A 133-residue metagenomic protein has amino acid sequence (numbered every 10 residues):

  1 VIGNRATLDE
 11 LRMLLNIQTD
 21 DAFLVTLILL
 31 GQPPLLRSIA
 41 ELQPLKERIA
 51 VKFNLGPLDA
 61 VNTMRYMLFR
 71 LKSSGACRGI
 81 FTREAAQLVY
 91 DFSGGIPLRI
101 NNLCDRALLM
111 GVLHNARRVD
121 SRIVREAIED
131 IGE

Functional and structural regions predicted by a protein language model:
V1-L29, R37-A40: Conserved Walker B catalytic segment
E10-L14, P44, R48, Y66: Alpha-helical scaffold elements adjacent to nucleotide-binding pockets in ATP/GTP-utilizing enzyme cores
D21-T26, K46-R48, R78-G79: Short, structured loop/turn "capping" segments at alpha-beta junctions
P33-A50: Short regulatory helix/loop adjacent to the ATP-binding pocket of P-loop NTPases
A50-V51, A60: ABC transporter nucleotide-binding domain
G56-F69: Alpha-helical sensor/transducer elements of the RecA-like P-loop NTPase core
V61, K72-E133: C-terminal alpha-helical "lid" subdomain
